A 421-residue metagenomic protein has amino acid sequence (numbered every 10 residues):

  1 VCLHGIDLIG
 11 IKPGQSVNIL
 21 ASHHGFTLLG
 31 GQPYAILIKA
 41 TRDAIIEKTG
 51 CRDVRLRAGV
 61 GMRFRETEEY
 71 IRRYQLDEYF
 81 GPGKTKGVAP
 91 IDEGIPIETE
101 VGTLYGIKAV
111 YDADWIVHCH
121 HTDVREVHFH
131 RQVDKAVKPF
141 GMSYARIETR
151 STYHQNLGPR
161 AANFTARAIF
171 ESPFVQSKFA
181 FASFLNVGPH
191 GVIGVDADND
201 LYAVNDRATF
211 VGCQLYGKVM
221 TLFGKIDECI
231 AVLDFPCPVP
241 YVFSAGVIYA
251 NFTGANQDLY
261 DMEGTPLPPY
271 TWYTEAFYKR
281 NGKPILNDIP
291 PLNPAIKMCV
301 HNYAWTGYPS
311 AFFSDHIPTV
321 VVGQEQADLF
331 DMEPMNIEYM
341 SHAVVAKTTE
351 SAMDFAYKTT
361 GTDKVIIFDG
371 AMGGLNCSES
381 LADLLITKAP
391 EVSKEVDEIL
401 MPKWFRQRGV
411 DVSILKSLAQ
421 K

Functional and structural regions predicted by a protein language model:
C2-S22: Glycine-rich phosphate/diphosphate-binding loops that line cofactor/substrate pockets in enzymes
S16-G31, R55-G61, I367-F368: Short glycine-rich or small-residue beta-strand-to-loop segments that form or flank ligand, phosphate, metal/Fe-S
G31-K84: Membrane helical hairpin/interfacial module
F64-R131: An acidic, phosphate/nucleotide-engaging active-site surface
D77-G81, I107-D112, S172-Q176, T221-K225 (+1 more regions): Solvent-exposed alpha-helices and their adjacent loops that cap or buttress functional pockets in soluble metabolic
G102-H190, D198-L201: Divalent-metal (Mg2+/Mn2+/Ca2+)-assisted nucleotide/phosphate chemistry catalytic cores
V192-P269: A conserved active-site cap/scaffold subdomain adjacent to cofactor or substrate pockets
G246-K421: C-terminal non-catalytic interaction/assembly regions of soluble proteins
